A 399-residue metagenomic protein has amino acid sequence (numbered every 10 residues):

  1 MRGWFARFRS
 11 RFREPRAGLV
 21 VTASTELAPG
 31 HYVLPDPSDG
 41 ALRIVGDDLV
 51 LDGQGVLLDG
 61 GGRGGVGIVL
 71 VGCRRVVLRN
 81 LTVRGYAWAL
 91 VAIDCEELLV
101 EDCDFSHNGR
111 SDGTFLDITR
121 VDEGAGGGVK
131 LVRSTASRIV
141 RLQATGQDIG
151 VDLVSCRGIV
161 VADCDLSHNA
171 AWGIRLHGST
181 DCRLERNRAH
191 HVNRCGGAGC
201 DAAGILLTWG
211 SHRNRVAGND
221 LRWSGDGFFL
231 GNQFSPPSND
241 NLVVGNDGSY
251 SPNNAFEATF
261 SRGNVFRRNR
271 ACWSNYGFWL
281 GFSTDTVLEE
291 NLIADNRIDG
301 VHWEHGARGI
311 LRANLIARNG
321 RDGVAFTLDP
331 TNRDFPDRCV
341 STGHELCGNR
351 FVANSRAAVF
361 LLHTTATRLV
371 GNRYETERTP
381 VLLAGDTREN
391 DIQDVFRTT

Functional and structural regions predicted by a protein language model:
M1-A17, T22-P37, L42-I44, D48-Y86 (+2 more regions): Right-handed parallel beta-helix/beta-spiral solenoid domain characteristic of secreted/periplasmic
M1-R9, V140, T145, A162: Terminal non-domain segments
R2-A6, S10-F12, C339, C347-A353 (+1 more regions): Acidic, glycine- and Ser/Thr-rich low-complexity intrinsically disordered tracts in extracellular/secreted proteins
R9-E14, D36-L42, R63-V69, G85-A89 (+11 more regions): Extracellular beta-strand/beta-solenoid scaffold signature
R16, T22, V45-D48, G53 (+37 more regions): Parallel beta-helix/beta-solenoid
N108-G113, V192-N193, G225: Proline-centered turn/helix-capping motifs that create local helix->coil transitions or kinks
